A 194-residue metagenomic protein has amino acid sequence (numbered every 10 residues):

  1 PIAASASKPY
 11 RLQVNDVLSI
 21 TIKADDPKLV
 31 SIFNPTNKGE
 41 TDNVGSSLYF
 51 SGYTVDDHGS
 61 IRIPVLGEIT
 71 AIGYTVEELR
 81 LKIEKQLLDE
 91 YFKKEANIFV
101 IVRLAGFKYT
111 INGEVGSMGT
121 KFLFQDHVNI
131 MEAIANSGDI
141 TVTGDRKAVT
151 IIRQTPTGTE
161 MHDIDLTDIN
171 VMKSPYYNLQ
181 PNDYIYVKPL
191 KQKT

Functional and structural regions predicted by a protein language model:
P1-T194: Ser/Thr/Pro/Gly-biased, low-complexity, turn-/loop-rich segments that often occur immediately after N-terminal
